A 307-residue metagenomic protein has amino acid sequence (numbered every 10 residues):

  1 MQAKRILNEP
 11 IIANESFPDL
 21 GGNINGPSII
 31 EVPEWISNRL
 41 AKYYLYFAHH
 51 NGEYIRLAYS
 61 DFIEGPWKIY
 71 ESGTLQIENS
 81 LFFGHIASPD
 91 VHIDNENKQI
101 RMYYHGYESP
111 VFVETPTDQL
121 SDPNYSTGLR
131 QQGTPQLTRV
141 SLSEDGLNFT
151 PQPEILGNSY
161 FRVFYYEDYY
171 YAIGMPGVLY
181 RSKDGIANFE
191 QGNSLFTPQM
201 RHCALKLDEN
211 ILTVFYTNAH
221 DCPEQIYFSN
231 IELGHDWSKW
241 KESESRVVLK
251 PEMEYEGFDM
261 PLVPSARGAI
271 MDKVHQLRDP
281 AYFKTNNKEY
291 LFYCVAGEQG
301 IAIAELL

Functional and structural regions predicted by a protein language model:
M1-S88, H92-K273, K284-L307: Beta-rich carbohydrate-recognition and catalytic domains
L277: Iron-sulfur (Fe-S) cluster-binding modules
P280-A281: Short, surface-exposed beta-strand/loop micro-motifs that present aromatic residues
